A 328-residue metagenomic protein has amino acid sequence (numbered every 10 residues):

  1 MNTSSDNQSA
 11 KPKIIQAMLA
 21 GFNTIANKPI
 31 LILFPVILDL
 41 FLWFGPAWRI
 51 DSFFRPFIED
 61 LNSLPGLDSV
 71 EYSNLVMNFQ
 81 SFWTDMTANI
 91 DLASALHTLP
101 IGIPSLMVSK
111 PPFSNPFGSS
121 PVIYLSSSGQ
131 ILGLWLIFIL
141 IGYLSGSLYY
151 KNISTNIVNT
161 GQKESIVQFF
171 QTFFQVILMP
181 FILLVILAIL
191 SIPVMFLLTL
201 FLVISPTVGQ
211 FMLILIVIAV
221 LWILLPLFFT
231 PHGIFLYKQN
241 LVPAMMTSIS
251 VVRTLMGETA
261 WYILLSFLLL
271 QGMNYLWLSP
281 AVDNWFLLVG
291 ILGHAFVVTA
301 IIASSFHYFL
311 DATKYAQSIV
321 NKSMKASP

Functional and structural regions predicted by a protein language model:
M1-K11, I15, A26, V36-I101 (+4 more regions): Juxtamembrane transition segments at transmembrane-helix termini in multipass membrane proteins
L31, S127, I131, W135 (+6 more regions): Residue-level signature of transmembrane alpha-helical entry/exit and packing/kink sites in multi-pass membrane
L31-P35, W135-G142, Q175-M195, L221 (+1 more regions): Hydrophobic alpha-helical transmembrane segments in multi-pass membrane proteins
A88-L140: Individual transmembrane alpha-helix segments
I90-K110, F174-S191, G257-T259, S323: Alpha-helical transmembrane segments of integral membrane proteins, especially early/N-terminal helices
L134, F138-Q168: Hydrophobic transmembrane alpha-helix segments characteristic of membrane transport and insertion machinery
N156-I182, L202-Q210, I214, A244-T247: Alpha-helical transmembrane segments with an aromatic anchor "belt"
